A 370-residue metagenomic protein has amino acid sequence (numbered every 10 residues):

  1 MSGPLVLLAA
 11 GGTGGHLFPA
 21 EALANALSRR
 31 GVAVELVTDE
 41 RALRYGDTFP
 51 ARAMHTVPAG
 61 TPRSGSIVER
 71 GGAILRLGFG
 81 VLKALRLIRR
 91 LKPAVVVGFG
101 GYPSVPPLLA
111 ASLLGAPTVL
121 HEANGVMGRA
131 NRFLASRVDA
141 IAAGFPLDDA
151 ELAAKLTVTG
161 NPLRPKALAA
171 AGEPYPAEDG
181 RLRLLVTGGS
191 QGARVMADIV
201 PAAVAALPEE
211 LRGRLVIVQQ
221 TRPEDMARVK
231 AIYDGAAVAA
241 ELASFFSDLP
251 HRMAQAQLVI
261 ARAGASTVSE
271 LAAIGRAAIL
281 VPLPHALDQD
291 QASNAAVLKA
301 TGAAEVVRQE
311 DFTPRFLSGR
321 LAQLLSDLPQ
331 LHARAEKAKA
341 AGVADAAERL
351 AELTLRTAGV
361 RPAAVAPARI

Functional and structural regions predicted by a protein language model:
P4-L75: Glycosyltransferase specificity loop/lid
A24-R29, E35-V37, R41-A51, V57 (+5 more regions): Donor-nucleotide binding loops and adjacent catalytic segments primarily of GT-B fold Leloir glycosyltransferases
A33, R41, S112-G172: Active-site-proximal region of nucleotide-activated glycan assembly enzymes, centered on histidine/acidic-rich loops
R41-Y45, V95-L114: An aromatic- and histidine-rich active-site surface loop
S66-V95, L113: An amphipathic, basic-hydrophobic alpha-helix
P93-V95, A254-S269, R276-A277: Acidic donor-binding loop of glycosyltransferase active sites
Q323, V343-I370: C-terminal alpha-helical cap of glycosyltransferases
Q330-A344: A short, well-ordered alpha-helix in the C-terminal region of glycosyltransferases
